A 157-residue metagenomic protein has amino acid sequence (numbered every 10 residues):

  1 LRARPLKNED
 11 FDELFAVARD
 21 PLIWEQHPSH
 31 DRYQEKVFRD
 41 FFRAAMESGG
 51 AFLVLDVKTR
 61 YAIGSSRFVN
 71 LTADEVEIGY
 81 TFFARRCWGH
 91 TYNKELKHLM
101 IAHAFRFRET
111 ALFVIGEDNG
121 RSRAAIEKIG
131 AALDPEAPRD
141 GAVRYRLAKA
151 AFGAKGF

Functional and structural regions predicted by a protein language model:
L1-H90, H103-F105, T110, E117 (+2 more regions): GNAT-family acyltransferases
F113-R123: Conserved beta-strand-loop-alpha-helix junction that forms the acyl-donor binding cleft
I126: Conserved active-site tyrosine of GNAT-family acetyltransferases
